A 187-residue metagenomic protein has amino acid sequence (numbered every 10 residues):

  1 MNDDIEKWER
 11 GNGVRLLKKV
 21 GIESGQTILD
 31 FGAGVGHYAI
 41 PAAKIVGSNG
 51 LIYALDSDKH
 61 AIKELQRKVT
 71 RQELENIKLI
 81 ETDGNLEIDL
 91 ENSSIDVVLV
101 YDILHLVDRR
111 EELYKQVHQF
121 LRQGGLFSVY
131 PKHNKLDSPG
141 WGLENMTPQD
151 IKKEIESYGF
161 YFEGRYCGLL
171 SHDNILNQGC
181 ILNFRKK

Functional and structural regions predicted by a protein language model:
K7-Q26: Conserved alpha-helix/loop element of class I SAM-dependent methyltransferases that forms part of the SAM/SAH-binding
L29-F31, V35-L86: Class I SAM-dependent methyltransferase SAM/SAH-binding core
A43, E111-L126: A short glycine-rich, Lys/Arg-flanked "PGG" loop and its adjoining helix->strand segment in the class I
D58-H60, G84-N85, P131-D137, L170: Short "lid" loop at the C-terminus of a central beta-strand within the Rossmann-like core of SAM-dependent
N85-V97: A short acidic, Gly/Pro-enriched loop at the edge of an enzyme's catalytic core that lines a small-molecule cofactor
D102-I103: Short catalytic micro-motifs in class I SAM-dependent methyltransferases
L126-E154: Conserved class I S-adenosyl-L-methionine
Y158, L169-K187: Core SAM-dependent methyltransferase catalytic element
